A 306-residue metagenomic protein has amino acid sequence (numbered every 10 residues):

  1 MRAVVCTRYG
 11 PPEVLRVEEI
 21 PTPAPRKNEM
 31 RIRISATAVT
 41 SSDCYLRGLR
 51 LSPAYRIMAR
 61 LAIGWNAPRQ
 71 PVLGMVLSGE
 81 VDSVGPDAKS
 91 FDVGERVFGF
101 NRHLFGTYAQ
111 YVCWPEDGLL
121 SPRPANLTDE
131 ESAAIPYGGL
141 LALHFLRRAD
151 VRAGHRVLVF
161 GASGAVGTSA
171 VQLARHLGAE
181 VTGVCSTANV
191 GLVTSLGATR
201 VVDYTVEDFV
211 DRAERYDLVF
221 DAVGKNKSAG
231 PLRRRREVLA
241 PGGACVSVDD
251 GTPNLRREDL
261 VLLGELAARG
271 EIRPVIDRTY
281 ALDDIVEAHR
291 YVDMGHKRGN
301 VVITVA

Functional and structural regions predicted by a protein language model:
P21-A38, S52-H103: Glycine-rich beta-strand-centered segment in the early N-terminal region that forms part of a ligand/cofactor-binding
G85-D87, V181-L192, F209, N226-K227: Short glycine/proline-centered loop/turn elements that form peptide/ligand docking sites
V93, S132-D203: Mid-domain Rossmann-like dinucleotide-binding core that forms the NAD(H)/NADP(H) cofactor-binding site
F98, V219-F220: N-terminal Rossmann-like NAD(P) cofactor-binding module of classical short-chain dehydrogenase/reductase
H103-E116: A structural motif shared across PLP-dependent enzymes of the aminotransferase-like
D211-V219: A short acidic, Gly/Pro-enriched loop at the edge of an enzyme's catalytic core that lines a small-molecule cofactor
D221-V275, L282, V305-A306: Glycine-rich phosphate-binding loop and adjacent beta-alpha segment of Rossmann(oid) nucleotide-cofactor-binding
E271-V275, H289-A306: C-terminal capping/lid region of NAD(P)-dependent oxidoreductase domains
